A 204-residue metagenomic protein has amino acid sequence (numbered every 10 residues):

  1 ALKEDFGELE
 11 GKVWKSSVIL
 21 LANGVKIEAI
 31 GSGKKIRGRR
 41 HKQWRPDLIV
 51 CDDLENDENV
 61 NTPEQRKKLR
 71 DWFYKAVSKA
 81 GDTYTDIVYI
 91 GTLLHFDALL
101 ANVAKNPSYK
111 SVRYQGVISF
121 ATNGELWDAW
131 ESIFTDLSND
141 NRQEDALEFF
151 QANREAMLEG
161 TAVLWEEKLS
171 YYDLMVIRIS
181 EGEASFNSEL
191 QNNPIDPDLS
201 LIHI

Functional and structural regions predicted by a protein language model:
A1-K35: Conserved nucleotide-state-sensing and coupling region of NTP-binding domains
K12, L20-N23, W44, P107 (+1 more regions): A generic structural signal for short, non-catalytic loop/turn and secondary-structure boundary residues
S17-V18, R40, V77-K79: A generic local secondary-structure boundary/capping motif
G31-G33, D53, G91: Short, structured patches in soluble enzyme cores that scaffold and shape functional sites
I36, D57-E58: Catalytic P-loop NTPase motifs of RecA-like helicase/translocase cores
I36-D47: Short basic/glycine-enriched coil/helix segment immediately N-terminal to the Walker B
D47-D57: SF2 helicase catalytic motif II
V60-I202: Non-catalytic, compositionally simple segments
